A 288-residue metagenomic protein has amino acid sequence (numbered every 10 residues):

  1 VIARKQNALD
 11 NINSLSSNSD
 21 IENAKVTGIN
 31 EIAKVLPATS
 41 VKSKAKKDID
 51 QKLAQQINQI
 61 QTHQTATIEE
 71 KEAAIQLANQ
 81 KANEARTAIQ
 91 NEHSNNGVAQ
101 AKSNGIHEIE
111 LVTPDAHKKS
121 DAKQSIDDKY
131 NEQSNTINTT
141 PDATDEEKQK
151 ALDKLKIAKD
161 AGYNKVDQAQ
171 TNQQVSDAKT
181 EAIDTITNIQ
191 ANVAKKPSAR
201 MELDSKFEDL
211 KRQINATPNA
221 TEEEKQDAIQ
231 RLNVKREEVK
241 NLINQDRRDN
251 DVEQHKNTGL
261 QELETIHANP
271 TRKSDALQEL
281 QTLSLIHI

Functional and structural regions predicted by a protein language model:
V1-S43, L77-S120, K154-P197, A228-S274: Repeat-associated, polar segments at repeat-unit boundaries in modular proteins
R4, N13, Q55-Q59, H63 (+5 more regions): PAZ/PAZ-like end-binding module
N11, K52, Q59, K81 (+10 more regions): Solvent-exposed, amphipathic alpha-helical segments
S17, T65, S94, N138 (+4 more regions): Short, flexible helix-adjacent loops and helix caps
L36-Q59, T113-Q133, Q190-L210, E264-S284: Disulfide-bonded cysteine-rich modules in secreted/extracellular proteins, activating on the conserved Cys frameworks
T62-E69, A73, T139-Q149, A216-E223 (+1 more regions): Surface-exposed, polar/charged faces of alpha-helical domains in mature secreted/periplasmic/lumenal proteins
I286-I288: Conserved small/polar residues in nucleotide/adenosyl-binding loops
